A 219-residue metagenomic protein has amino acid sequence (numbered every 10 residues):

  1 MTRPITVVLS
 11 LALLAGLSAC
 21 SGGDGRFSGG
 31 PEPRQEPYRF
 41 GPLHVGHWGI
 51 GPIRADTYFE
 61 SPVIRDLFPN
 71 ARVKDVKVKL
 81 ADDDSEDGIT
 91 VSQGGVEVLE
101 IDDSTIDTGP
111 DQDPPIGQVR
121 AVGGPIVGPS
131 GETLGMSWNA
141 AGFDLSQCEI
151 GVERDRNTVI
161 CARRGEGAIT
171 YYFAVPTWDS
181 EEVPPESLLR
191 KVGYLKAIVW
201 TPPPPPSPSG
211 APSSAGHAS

Functional and structural regions predicted by a protein language model:
M1, S92-Q93, A168-Y171: Short alpha-helix boundary/capping motifs
M1-L9: Bacterial N-terminal signal peptides that target proteins for export
G16-A19: C-terminal motif of bacterial Sec signal peptides marking the signal peptidase cleavage site
S21-R156, R164-G165, E182-S219: Short helix/turn-capping signatures at newly exposed starts of structured segments
A162-D179: Extracytosolic low-complexity repeat regions of secreted or lipid-anchored proteins
